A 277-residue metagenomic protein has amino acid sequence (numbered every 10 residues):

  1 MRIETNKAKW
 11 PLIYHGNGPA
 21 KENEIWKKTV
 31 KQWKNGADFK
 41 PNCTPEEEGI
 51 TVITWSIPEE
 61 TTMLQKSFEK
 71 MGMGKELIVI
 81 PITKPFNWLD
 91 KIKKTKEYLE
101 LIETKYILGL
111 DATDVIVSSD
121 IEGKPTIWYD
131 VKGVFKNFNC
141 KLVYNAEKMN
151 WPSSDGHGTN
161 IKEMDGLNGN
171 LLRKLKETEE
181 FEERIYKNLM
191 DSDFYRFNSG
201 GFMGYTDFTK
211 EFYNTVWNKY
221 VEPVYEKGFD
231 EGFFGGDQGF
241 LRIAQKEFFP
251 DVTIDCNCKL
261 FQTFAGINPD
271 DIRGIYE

Functional and structural regions predicted by a protein language model:
M1-W26, T178-E277: Catalytic core and acceptor-binding pocket of nucleotide-sugar-dependent glycosyltransferases
K9-P11, T104, N139-K141: Short, high-confidence coil segments that cap the C-terminus of an alpha-helix and link into the following beta-strand
Y14-Y106, D207, F249: N-terminal anchoring/stem segment of glycosyltransferases
G18-K21, I57, P85, D114-V115 (+4 more regions): Conserved beta-strand elements of beta-rich interaction domains across eukaryotes, especially beta-propellers
N42, E76-P85, V143-K148, K227-G235 (+1 more regions): A generic structural motif
T62-Q65, V117-E122, I127-Y129, S154-G156 (+3 more regions): A short acidic (Asp/Glu
K84-L110, D114-D120, T126, F197 (+1 more regions): A conserved donor-nucleotide-binding helix/loop in the catalytic core of Leloir-type glycosyltransferases
V115-E177, F181, N188: Conserved donor-nucleotide/metal-binding helix-loop-beta segment in metal-dependent transferases, i.e., the alpha-helix
